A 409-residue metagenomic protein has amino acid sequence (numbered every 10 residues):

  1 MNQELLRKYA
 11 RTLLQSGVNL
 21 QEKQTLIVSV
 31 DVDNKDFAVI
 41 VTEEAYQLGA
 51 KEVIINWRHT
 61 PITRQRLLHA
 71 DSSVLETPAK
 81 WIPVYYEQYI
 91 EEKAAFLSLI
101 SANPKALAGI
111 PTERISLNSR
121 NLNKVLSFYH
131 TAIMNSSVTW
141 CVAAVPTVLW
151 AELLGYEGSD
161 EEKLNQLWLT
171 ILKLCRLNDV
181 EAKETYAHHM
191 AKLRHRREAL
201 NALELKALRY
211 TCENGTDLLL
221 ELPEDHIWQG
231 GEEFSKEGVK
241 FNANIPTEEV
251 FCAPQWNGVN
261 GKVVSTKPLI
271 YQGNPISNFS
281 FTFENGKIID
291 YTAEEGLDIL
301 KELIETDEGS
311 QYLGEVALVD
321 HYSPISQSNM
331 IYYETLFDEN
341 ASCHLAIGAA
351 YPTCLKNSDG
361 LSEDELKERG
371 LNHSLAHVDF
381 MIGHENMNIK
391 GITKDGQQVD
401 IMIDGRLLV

Functional and structural regions predicted by a protein language model:
M1-N260, Q397-V399, L407-V409: Active-site bordering "gate/hinge" segments that shape substrate access to catalytic or cofactor-binding pockets
R11, N201-L203, Q272-N274, G309 (+2 more regions): Short solvent-exposed loop/turn micro-motifs enriched in small/polar/acidic residues
G109, L153-G155, P275, L303 (+3 more regions): Short conserved micro-motifs at the rims of enzyme active sites and ligand-binding pockets
E221, Y291-T292, M402: Short linear motifs in exposed loops
V250-E308: Long, well-ordered mid-to-C-terminal structural blocks that present hydrophobic/aromatic surfaces
G258-N260, I276-N278, N285, Q311-E315 (+3 more regions): Active-site lining segments that contact anionic ligands and/or coordinate catalytic metals
D290-D359: Dual-mode signal for accessory low-complexity, basic/Gly-rich regions
D364-V409: Extended hydrophobic packing segments that form well-structured cores
